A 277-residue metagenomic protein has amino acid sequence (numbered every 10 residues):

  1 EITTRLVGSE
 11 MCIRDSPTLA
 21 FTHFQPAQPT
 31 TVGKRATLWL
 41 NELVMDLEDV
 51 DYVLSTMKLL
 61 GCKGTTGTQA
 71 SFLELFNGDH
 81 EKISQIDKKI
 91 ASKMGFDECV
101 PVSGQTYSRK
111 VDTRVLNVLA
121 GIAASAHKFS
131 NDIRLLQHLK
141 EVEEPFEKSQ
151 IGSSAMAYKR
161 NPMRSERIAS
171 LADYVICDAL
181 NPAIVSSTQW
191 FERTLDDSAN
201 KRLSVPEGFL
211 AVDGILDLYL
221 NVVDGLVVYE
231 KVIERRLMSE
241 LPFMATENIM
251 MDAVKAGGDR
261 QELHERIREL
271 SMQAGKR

Functional and structural regions predicted by a protein language model:
E1-G8, C12-I13: Single conserved hydrophobic/aromatic residue that forms the stacking wall/gate of nucleotide- or nucleobase-binding
T3-T4, T22, T246: Ser/Thr-centric signal marking residues that sit in or immediately flank functional binding/regulatory motifs
R14-A27: Short, conserved phosphate-binding/catalytic loop or strand-edge motifs used in phosphoryl-/nucleotidyl-transfer
L19-A20, L60, P101, L263: Residue-level detector of family-conserved "landmark" positions at structurally sensitive sites
Q28-T188: Internal glycine-rich alpha/beta core junctions
K140-E141, M156-R277: Glycine-rich cofactor/substrate-binding loops
